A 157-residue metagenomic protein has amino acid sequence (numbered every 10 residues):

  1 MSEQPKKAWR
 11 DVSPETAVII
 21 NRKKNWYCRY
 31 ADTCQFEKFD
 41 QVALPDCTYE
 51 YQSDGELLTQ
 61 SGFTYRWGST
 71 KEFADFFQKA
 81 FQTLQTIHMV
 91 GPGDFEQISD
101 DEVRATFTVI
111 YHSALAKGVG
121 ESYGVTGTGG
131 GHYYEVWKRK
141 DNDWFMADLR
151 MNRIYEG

Functional and structural regions predicted by a protein language model:
M1-P45: Short, low-complexity N-terminal intrinsically disordered segments enriched in polar/charged residues
S2-A8, Q82-G157: A beta-strand edge to alpha-helix "cap/lid" segment located at domain peripheries
E3-P5, V12-T16, L57-G62, G68-A74 (+1 more regions): Generic detector of short, locally flexible boundary/turn motifs and exposed helical patches
W9-N25, S53, F76, E121-G131 (+1 more regions): Hydrophobic, well-ordered secondary-structure segments that either form specific early membrane-associated helices used
T16, I20, D32, R66 (+2 more regions): Aromatic-acidic/polar surface patches that form glycan- and anion
F36-T108: A solvent-exposed, acidic/Ser-Thr-rich amphipathic alpha-helical stretch
